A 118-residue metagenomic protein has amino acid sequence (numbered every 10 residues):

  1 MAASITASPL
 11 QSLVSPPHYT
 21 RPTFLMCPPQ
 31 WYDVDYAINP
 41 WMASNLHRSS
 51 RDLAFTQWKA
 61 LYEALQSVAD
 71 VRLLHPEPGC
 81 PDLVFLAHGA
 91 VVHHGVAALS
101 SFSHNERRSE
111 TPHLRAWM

Functional and structural regions predicted by a protein language model:
A2-M118: The feature marks the mature, well-folded catalytic cores of soluble enzymes
